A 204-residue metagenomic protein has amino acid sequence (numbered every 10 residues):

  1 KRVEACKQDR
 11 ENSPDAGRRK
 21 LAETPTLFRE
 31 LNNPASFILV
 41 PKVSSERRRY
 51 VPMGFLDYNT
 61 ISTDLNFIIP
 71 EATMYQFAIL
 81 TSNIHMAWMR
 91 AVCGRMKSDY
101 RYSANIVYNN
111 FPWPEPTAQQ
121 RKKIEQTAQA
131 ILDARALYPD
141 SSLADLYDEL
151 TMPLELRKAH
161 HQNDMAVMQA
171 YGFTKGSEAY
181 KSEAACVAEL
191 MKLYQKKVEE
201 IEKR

Functional and structural regions predicted by a protein language model:
K1-Q126, K196-E200: Polybasic, glycine- and aromatic-enriched phosphate-binding surface used to engage nucleic acids
R2-C6, N110-R204: Non-catalytic DNA-recognition/assembly elements of restriction-modification systems
